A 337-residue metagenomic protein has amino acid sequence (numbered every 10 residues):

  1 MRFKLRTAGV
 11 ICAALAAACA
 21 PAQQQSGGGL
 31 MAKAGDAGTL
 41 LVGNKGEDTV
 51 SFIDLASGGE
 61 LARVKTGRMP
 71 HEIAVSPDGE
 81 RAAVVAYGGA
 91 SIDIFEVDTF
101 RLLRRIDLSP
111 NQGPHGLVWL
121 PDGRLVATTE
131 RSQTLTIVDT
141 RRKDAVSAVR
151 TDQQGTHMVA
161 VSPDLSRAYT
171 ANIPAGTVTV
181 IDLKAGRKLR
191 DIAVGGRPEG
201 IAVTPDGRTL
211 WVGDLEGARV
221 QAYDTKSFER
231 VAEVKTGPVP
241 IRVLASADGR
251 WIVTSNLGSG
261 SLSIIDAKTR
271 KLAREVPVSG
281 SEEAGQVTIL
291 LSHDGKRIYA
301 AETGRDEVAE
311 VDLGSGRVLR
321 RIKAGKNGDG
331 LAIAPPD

Functional and structural regions predicted by a protein language model:
M1-G9: Bacterial N-terminal signal peptides that target proteins for export
A13, C19-D337: Predominantly soluble domains enriched in secretory-pathway, periplasmic, or organellar proteins
